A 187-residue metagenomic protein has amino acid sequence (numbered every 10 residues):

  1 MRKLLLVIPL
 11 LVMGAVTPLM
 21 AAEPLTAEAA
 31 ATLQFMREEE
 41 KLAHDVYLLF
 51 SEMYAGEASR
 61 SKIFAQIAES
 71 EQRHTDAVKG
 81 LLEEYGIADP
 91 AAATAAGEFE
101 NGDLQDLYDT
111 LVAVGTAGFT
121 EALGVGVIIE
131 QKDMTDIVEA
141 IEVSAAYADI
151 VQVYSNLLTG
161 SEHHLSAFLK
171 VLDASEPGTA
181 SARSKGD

Functional and structural regions predicted by a protein language model:
M1-L4: Positively charged n-region of N-terminal signal peptides that target proteins for export
V7-P9, L19: Cleavable N-terminal signal peptides
P9-L10, V171: Enrichment for repetitive, rod-forming helical segments
V12-G14: Secreted peptidase-domain scaffold signal
V16-E23: Sec/Tat signal peptide C-region and signal peptidase I cleavage site
E23-D187: All-alpha RGS (Regulator of G-protein Signaling) helical domain and cognate RGS-like helical scaffolds
